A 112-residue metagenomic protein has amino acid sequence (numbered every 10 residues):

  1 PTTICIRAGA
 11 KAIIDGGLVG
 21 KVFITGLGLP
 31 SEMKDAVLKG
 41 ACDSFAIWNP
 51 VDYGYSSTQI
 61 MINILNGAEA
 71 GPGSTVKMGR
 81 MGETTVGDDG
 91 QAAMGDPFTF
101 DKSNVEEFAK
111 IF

Functional and structural regions predicted by a protein language model:
P1-A36: Hydrophobic alpha-helical
A10-L18, L38, C42, Q59-N66: Sec-exported extracytoplasmic/periplasmic mature domains
I14-L18, D52-S56, G87: Short low-complexity stretches enriched in small and charged residues
F23-T25, D43, F100: Structural detector of well-ordered beta-strand residues that form the stable sheet scaffold of enzyme domains
L29-M33, N49-G73: Hydrophobic alpha-helical segments within soluble ligand-binding/sensing domains
K39-V51: Short beta-strand elements at the ligand-binding edges of bilobed clamshell
I60-F112: Hinge/cleft segment of the Venus flytrap/periplasmic-binding protein
